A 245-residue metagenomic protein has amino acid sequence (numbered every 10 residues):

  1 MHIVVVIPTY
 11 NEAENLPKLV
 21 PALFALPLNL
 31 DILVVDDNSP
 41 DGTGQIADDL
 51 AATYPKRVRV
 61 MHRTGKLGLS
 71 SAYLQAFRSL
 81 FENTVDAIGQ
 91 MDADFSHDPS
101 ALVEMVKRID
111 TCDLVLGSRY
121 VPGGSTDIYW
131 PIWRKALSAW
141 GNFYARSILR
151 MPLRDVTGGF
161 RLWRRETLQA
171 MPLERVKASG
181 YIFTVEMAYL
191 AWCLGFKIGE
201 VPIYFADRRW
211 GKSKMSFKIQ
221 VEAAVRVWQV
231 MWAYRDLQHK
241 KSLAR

Functional and structural regions predicted by a protein language model:
M1-I3, F143, R150-M151, L173-R245: Hydrophobic helical membrane-anchoring modules
I7-V20, N38: Active-site beta-to-alpha loop of glycosyltransferases that engages the nucleotide-sugar donor
E14-K18, D41-L50: Acidic helix N-cap motif at the loop->helix transition within catalytic regions of sugar-transfer enzymes
P21-L30: Short, acidic, metal-binding catalytic loop of nucleotide-sugar glycosyltransferases
L30-S39, M61-H62, M91: Short beta-strand/loop segment that forms part of the nucleotide-sugar
D36-Q45, G65, F95: A conserved acidic beta->alpha catalytic loop
M61-E82, A87, P99-Y181, R208-K218 (+1 more regions): Acceptor/aglycone-binding surface of glycosyltransferases and processive sugar-polymer synthases
Q90, L116-S118, V201-I203: Short glycine/serine/threonine-enriched helix-capping/active-site loop that flanks the nucleotide-sugar donor pocket
